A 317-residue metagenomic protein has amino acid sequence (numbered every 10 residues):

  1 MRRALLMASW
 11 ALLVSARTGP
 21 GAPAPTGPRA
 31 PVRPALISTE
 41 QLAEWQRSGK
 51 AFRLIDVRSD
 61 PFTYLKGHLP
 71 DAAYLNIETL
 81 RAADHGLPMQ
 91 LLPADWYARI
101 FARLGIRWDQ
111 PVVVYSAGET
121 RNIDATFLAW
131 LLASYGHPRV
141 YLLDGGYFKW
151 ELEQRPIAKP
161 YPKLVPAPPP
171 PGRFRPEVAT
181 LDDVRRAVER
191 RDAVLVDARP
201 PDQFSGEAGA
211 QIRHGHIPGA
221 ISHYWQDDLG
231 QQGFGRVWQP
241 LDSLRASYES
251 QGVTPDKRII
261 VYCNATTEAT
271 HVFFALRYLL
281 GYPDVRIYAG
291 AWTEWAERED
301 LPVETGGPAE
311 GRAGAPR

Functional and structural regions predicted by a protein language model:
M1-L6: N-terminal export leaders
M7-S15: Bacterial N-terminal signal peptides
A24-G27, L91-A187, E207-A208, E268-V285 (+1 more regions): Thiolate-centered catalytic microenvironments shared by cysteine-dependent enzyme domains
G27, V32, F52, A82-L91 (+3 more regions): Second-shell loop/turn segments in exported
G27-T39, F148-P218, D300-R317: Active-site neighborhoods of enzymes that stabilize oxyanions during catalysis
E40, W45-D60, V194: Hydrophobic alpha-helical membrane-insertion signals
A82-Q110, Q226-R258: Helix-loop module immediately N-terminal to the HCX5R catalytic loop in PTP-like cysteine phosphatase domains
A246, T254-P308: C-terminal soluble interaction/assembly domains
